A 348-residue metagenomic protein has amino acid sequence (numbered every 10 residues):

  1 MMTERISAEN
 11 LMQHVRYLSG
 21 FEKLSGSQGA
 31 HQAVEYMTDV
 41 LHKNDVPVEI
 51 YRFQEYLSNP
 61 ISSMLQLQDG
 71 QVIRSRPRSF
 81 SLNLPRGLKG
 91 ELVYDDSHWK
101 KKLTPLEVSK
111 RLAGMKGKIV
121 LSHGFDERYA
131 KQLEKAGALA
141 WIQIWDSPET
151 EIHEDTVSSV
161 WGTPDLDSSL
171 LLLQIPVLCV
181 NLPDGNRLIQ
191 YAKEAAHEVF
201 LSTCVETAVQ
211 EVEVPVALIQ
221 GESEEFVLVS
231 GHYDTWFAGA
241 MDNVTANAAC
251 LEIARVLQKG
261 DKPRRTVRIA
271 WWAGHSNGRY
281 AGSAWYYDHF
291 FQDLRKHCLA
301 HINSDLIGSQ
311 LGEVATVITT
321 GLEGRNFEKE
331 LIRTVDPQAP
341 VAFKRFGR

Functional and structural regions predicted by a protein language model:
M1-R5, S19-Q28, S79, Y94 (+7 more regions): Second-shell loop/turn segments in exported
E4-A8, Q13-K116: Noncatalytic luminal/extracellular "stalk/propeptide" segments of secretory-pathway proteins
I6, V72, V177, E222-E224 (+2 more regions): Metal-dependent peptidase/peptidase-like ectodomains
N10-Q13, Y17, Q32, Y36-K43 (+8 more regions): Extracytoplasmic/secreted proteins, especially bacterial periplasmic and envelope-associated proteins
H14-Y17, I50, I119-S122, A140-Q143 (+5 more regions): Structural recognition of the beta-strand scaffold that forms the well-ordered cores of secreted hydrolase catalytic
Y56, S109-R111, A130-L139, T156-D165 (+4 more regions): Mature extracellular/periplasmic domains of secretome proteins
R74-P176, A339: Extracellular/luminal Protease-associated
R74-R76, F80-L106, T163-M241, E252-T266 (+1 more regions): Soluble metallo-hydrolase cores and metallopeptidase-like ectodomains found primarily in the secretory/periplasmic
